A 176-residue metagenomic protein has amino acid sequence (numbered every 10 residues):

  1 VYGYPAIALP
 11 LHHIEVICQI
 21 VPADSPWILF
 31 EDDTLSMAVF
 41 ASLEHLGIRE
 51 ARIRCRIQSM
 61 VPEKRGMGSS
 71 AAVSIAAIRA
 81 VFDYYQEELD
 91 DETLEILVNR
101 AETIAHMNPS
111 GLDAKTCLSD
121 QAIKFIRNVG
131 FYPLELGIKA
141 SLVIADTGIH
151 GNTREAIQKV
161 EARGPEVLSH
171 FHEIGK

Functional and structural regions predicted by a protein language model:
V1-L11, K64-S74, P109-D120: FAD-binding core of FAD-dependent oxidoreductases, characterized by glycine-rich FAD pyrophosphate-binding loops
A8-R49, Q58, V81-E87, I96-H106 (+1 more regions): C-terminal nucleotide
I53-R65: Short pre-catalytic strand/loop immediately N-terminal to key active-site residues, enriched for Gly-Thr
M67-E87: DPxDG-like acidic metal-binding loop motif
S69, D90, H170: Conserved acidic
E92-L94: Alpha-helical scaffolds flanking conserved acidic
